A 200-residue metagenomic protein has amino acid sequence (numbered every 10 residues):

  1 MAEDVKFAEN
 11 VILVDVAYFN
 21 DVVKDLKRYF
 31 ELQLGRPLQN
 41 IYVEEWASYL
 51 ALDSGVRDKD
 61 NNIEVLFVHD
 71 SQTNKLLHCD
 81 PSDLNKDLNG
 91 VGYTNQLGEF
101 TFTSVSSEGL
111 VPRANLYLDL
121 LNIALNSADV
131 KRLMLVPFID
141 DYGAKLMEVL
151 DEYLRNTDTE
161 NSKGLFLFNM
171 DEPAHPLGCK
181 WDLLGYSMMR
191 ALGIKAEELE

Functional and structural regions predicted by a protein language model:
M1-E3: C-terminal, charge/polar-rich interaction regions
F7-D21, L32-M134, L183-I194: A charged nuclease-like catalytic/ligand-binding cleft shared by nucleic-acid processing domains
V23-D25, L76-P81, N115, G143-L150 (+1 more regions): A short acidic (Asp/Glu
R28-L34, E152: Amphipathic alpha-helical scaffolding segments
D70-N74, E108-L110, P137-Y142, F168-H175: Short beta-alpha junction loops
T103, V149-L154, T159-E200: Eukaryote-biased recognition of electropositive, low-complexity segments and basic polyanion/acidic-motif-binding
I123-D158, K163: Internal, well-ordered interaction modules that form the hydrophobic cores of assembly/scaffold domains in eukaryotic
